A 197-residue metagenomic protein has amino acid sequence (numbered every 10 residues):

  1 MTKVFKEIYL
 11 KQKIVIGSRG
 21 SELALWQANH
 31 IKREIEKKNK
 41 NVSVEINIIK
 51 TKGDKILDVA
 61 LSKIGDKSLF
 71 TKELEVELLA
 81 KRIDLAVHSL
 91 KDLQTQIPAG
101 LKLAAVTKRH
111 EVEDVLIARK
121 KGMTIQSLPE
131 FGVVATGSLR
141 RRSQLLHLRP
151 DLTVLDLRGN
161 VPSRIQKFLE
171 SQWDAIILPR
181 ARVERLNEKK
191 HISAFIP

Functional and structural regions predicted by a protein language model:
V4-P197: Domain-level signature for soluble enzymes in the chorismate/prephenate branch of the shikimate pathway
